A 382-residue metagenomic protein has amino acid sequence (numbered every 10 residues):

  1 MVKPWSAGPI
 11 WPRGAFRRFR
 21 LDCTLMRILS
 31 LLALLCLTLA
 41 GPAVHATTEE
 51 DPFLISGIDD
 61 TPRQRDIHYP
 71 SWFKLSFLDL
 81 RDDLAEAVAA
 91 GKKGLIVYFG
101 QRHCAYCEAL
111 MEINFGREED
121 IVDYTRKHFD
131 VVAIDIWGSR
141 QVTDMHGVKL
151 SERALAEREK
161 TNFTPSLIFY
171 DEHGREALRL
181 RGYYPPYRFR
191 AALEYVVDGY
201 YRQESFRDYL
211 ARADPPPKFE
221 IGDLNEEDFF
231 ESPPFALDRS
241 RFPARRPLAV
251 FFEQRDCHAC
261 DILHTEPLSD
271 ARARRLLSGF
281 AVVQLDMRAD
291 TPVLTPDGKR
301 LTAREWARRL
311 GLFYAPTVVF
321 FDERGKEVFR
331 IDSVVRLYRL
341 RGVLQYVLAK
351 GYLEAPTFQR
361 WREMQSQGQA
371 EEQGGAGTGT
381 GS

Functional and structural regions predicted by a protein language model:
F16-L25: Short, Lys/Arg-enriched N-terminal segments with co-localized hydrophobic residues within the first ~10-30 amino acids
L29-A40: Bacterial N-terminal signal peptides
A46-D79, L84-K92, K160, A177-S269 (+2 more regions): Non-globular targeting/processing and membrane-anchoring segments
L95, Q101-A109, E157, F163-I168 (+3 more regions): C-type cytochrome heme c attachment motif
E108-R126, C260-L276: Typically the conserved alpha-helix immediately C-terminal to a functionally engaged Cys/Sec in thioredoxin-like
R117-I121, R126, D130-L178, R188-V196 (+2 more regions): Thioredoxin-like thiol-disulfide oxidoreductase module
